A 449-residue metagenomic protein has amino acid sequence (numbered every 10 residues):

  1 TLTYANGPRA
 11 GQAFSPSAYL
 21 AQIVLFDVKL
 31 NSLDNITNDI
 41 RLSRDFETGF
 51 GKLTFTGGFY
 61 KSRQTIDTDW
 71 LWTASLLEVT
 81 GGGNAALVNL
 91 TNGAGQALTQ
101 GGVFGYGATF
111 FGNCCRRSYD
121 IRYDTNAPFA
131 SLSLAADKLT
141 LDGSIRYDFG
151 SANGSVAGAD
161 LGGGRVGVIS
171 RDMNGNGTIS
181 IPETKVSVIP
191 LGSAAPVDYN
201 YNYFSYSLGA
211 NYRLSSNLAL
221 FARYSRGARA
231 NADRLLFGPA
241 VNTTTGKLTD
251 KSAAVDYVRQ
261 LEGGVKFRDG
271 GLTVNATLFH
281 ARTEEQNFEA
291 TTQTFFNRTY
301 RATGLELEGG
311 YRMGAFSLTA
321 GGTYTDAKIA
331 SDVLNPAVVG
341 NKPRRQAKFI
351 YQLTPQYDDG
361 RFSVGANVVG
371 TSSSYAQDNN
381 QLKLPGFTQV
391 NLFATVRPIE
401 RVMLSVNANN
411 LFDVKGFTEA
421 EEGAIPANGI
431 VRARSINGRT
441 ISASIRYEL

Functional and structural regions predicted by a protein language model:
T1-F59, T273-V274: Outer-membrane beta-barrel domain signature, strongest for Gram-negative TonB-dependent receptors and also present
T1-L25, A74-R116, N153-D198, A232-K251 (+4 more regions): Solvent-exposed loop segments that connect transmembrane elements
L33, K52-I66, L71, L77 (+3 more regions): Structural signature of Gram-negative outer-membrane beta-barrels, strongest in the C-terminal barrel of TonB-dependent
L33-D39, Y123-F129, Y203-Y206, A219 (+6 more regions): Transmembrane beta-barrel architecture of outer-membrane proteins
N38-R44, P128-A136, L208-Y212, G263-F267 (+7 more regions): Residues on the lipid-exposed face of transmembrane beta-strands in outer-membrane beta-barrel proteins
R41-F55, A136-K138, L214-L218, F267-G271 (+5 more regions): Outer-membrane beta-barrel proteins
K138, G271-E284, E289, F295-N379 (+2 more regions): Gram-negative outer-membrane beta-barrel transporters
G314, A327, V369-A376, T395-L449: C-terminal beta-signal and adjacent terminal beta-strands/loops of Gram-negative outer-membrane beta-barrel proteins
